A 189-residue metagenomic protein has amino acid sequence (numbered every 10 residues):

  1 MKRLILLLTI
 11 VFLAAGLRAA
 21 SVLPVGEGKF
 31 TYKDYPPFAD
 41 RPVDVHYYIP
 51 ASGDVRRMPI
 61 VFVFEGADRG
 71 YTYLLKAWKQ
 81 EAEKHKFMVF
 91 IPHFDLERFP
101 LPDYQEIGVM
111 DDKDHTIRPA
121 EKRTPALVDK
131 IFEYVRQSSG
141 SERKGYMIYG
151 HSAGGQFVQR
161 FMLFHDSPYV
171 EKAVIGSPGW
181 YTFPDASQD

Functional and structural regions predicted by a protein language model:
M1-L4: Positively charged n-region of N-terminal signal peptides that target proteins for export
L7-G16: Bacterial N-terminal signal peptides
L17-I60, Y73, K84-H85, D114-T116 (+8 more regions): A domain-start/cap signature at the N-terminus of enzymes
G53-L101, T182-F183: Short substrate-entry loop that stabilizes the transition state in hydrolases
A77-E81, G108, H165-S167: Glycine-rich, phosphate-binding/catalytic loops in enzymes
K79-Q80, E133, Q137, L163: Surface-exposed alpha-helical segments enriched in charged/polar residues
D95-K122: Cap/lid segment of the alpha/beta-hydrolase catalytic domain
P125-K144: Conserved acidic catalytic loop of the alpha/beta-hydrolase fold
